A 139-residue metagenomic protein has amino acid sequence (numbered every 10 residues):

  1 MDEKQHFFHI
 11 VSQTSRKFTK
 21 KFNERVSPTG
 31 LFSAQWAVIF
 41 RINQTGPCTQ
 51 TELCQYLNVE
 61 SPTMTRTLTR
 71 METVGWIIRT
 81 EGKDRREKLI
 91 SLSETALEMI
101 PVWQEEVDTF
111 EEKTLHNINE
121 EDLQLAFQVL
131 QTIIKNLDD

Functional and structural regions predicted by a protein language model:
M1-T29, W76: N-terminal leader segment of winged-helix/HTH proteins
T19, T69-Q128: Charged, amphipathic alpha-helical coiled-coil/dimerization segments
V38-I39: Short alpha-helical "packing" element that flanks the helix-turn-helix/winged-helix DNA-binding module
T45-T49: Short capping segments at the starts of secondary-structure elements
Q50-T51, P62, T69, K88: Residues within helix-turn-helix
C54: The alpha-helix within a helix-turn-helix
